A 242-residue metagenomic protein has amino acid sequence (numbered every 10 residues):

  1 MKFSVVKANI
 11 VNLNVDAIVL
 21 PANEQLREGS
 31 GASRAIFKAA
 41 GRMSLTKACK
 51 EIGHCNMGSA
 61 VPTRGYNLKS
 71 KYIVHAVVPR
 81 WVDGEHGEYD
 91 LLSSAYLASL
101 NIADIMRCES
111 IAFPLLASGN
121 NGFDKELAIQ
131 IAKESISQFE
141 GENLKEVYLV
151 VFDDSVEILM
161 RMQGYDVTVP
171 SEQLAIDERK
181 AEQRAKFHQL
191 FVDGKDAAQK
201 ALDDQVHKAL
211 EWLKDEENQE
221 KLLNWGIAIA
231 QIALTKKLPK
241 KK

Functional and structural regions predicted by a protein language model:
M1-M106: Glycine-/small-residue-enriched capping loops at alpha/beta junctions
A22, I52, S135, Q163-V167 (+1 more regions): Alpha-helix boundary/capping residues
R80-Q189: Phosphate/ribose-phosphate-bearing ligand recognition and processing surfaces, centered on ADP-ribose/NAD(+/P+) systems
H188-K242: Short, cationic, amphipathic peptide segments
